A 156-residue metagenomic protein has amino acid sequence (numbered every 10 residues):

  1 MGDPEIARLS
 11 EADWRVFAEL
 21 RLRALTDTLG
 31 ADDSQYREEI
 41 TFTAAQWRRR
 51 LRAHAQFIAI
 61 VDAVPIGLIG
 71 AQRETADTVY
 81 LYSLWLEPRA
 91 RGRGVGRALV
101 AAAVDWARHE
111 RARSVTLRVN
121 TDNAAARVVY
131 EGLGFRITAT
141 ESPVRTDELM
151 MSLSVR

Functional and structural regions predicted by a protein language model:
G2-I6: Extreme N-terminal starter segment of soluble prokaryotic enzymes
R8-R89, V100-A102, W106, E110 (+2 more regions): Acetyl-CoA-dependent GNAT
E87-R89, R93, T121-D122: Active-site acidic-Proline motif in GNAT/NAT acetyltransferases
R113-T116, N120-R127, E131-R156: C-terminal "cap" of GNAT-fold acetyltransferases
